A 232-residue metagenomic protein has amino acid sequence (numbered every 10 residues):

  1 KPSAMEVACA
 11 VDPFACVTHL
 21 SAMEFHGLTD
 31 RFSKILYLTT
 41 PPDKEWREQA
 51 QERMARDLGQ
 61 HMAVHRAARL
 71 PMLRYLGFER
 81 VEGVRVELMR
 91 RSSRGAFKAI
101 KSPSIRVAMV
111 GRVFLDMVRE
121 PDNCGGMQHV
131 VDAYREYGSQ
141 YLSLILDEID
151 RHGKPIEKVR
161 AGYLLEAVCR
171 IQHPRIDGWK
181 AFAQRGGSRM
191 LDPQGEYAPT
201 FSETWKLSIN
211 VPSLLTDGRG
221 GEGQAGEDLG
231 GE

Functional and structural regions predicted by a protein language model:
P2-L20: Short, amphipathic alpha-helical interaction segments positioned at domain boundaries
F25-E232: Phosphate-handling catalytic interfaces
